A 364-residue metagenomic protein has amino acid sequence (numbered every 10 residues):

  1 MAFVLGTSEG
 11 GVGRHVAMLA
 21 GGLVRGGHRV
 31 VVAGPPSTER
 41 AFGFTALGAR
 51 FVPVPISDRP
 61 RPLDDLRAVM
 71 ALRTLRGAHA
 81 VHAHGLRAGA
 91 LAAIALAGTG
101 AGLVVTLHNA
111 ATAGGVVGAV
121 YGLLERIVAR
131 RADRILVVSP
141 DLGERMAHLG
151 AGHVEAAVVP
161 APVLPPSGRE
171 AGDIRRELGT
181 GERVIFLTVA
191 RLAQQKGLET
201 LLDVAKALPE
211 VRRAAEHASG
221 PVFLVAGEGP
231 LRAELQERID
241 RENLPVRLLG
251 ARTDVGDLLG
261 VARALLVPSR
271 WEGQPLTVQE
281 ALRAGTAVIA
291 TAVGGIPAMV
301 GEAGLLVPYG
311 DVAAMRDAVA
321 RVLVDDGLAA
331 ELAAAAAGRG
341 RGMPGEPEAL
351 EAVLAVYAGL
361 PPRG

Functional and structural regions predicted by a protein language model:
A2-D64, L142-R145, E155, P230: N-terminal strand-loop element at the rim of the active site of nucleotide-sugar-dependent glycosyltransferases
G13-G21, V184, T188-R212, P230-Q236 (+1 more regions): A conserved mid-protein helix/loop that constitutes part of the nucleotide-sugar donor-binding site
A83-G89, L107: Short His-centered aromatic/hydrophobic patch
R131-A156, V163-P165: A short, active-site helix/loop in glycosyltransferases that binds the activated sugar's phosphate group
A251, R270: Aromatic "clamp/platform" in nucleotide-sugar-dependent glycosyltransferases that forms part of the donor/acceptor
A287-A290: Short hydrophobic beta-strand element within catalytic cores of glycosyltransferases and related nucleotide-activated
E302-A313, R321-G327: Conserved acidic donor-binding segment of nucleotide-sugar-dependent glycosyltransferases
V324-A358: A charged, aromatic-enriched C-terminal amphipathic alpha-helix characteristic of glycosyltransferases across folds
